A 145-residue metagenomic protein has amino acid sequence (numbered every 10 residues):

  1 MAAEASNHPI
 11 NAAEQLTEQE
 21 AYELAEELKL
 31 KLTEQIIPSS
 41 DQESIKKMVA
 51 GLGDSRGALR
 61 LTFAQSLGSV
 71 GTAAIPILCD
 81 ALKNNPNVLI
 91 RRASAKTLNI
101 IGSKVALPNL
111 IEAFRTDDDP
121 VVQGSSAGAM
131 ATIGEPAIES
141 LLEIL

Functional and structural regions predicted by a protein language model:
M1-A12: N-terminal acidic, proline/glycine-rich, low-complexity intrinsically disordered segments
S6, E43, D119-V121: Intrinsically disordered, low-complexity regions of eukaryotic proteins
P9-N11, I37-D41: Short N-terminal helix-initiation segments at or just after the protein's N-terminus
A12, L16-E18: Active-site-proximal segments of catalytic enzyme domains that coordinate small-molecule cofactors or metal ions
E18-S39, A50, G57-T72, D80 (+4 more regions): Structural detector for internal amphipathic alpha-helices that build alpha-solenoid repeat scaffolds
D41-I45, I75, L107, I138: Core helices of alpha-solenoid repeat scaffolds
